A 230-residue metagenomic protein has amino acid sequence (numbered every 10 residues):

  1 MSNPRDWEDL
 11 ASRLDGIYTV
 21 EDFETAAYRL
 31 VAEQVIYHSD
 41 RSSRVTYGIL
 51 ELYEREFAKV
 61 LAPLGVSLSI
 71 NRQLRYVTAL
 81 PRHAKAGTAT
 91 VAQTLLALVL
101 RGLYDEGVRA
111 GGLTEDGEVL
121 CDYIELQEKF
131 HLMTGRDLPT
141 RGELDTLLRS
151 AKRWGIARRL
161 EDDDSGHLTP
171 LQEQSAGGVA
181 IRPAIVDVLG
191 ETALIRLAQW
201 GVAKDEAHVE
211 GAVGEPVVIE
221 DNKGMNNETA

Functional and structural regions predicted by a protein language model:
M1-H83: Eukaryotic partner-binding/assembly regions in large regulatory complexes
Y37-V45, A110-H131: Short acidic, hydrophobic short linear motifs in intrinsically disordered regions
I49-E56, D137-R153: Short amphipathic alpha-helical interaction segments
A58-E118: Short basic alpha-helical hairpin corresponding to helix-turn-helix/winged-helix-like nucleic-acid-binding
P63-I70, K152-T169: A short, conserved structural fragment
Y76-P81, R158-T192: Accessory beta->alpha helical hairpin/"wing" motif in late/C-terminal subdomains of nucleic-acid enzymes
A110-V119, L138-L147, R158-D164: Short, surface-exposed recognition loops or helix-turn segments adjacent to catalytic cores
Q174-N226: Short, amphipathic alpha-helical interaction segments positioned at domain boundaries
